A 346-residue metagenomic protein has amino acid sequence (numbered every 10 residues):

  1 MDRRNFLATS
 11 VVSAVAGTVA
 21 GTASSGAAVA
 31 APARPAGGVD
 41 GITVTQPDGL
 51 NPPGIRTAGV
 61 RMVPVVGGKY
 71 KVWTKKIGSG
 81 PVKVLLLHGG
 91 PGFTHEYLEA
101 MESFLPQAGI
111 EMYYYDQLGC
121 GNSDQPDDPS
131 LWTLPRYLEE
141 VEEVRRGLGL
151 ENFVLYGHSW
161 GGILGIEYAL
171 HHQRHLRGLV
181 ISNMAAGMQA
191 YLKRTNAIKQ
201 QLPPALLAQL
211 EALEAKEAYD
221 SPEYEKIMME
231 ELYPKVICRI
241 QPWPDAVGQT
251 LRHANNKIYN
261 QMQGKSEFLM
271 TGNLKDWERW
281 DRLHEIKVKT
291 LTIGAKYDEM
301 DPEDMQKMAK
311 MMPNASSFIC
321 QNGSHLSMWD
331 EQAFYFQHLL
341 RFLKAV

Functional and structural regions predicted by a protein language model:
M1-A14: N-terminal secretory signal peptides and thylakoid transit peptides that target proteins across membranes
W73-Q125: Conserved HGGG/HGGXW glycine-rich cap/lid loop of the alpha/beta-hydrolase fold
Y114-W160: Active-site loop/oxyanion-hole signature of alpha/beta-hydrolase fold enzymes
E151-K193: Conserved hydrolase catalytic core segment
L179-E217: Flexible "cap/lid" loop of the alpha/beta hydrolase fold
Q200-L202, A208-V288, K307: Alpha/beta-hydrolase
W280-N322: Conserved loop-alpha-helix segment in the C-terminal half of the alpha/beta-hydrolase fold that carries the catalytic
A315-V346: Catalytic active-site module of serine/aspartate enzymes centered on a nucleophile-bearing elbow/loop
